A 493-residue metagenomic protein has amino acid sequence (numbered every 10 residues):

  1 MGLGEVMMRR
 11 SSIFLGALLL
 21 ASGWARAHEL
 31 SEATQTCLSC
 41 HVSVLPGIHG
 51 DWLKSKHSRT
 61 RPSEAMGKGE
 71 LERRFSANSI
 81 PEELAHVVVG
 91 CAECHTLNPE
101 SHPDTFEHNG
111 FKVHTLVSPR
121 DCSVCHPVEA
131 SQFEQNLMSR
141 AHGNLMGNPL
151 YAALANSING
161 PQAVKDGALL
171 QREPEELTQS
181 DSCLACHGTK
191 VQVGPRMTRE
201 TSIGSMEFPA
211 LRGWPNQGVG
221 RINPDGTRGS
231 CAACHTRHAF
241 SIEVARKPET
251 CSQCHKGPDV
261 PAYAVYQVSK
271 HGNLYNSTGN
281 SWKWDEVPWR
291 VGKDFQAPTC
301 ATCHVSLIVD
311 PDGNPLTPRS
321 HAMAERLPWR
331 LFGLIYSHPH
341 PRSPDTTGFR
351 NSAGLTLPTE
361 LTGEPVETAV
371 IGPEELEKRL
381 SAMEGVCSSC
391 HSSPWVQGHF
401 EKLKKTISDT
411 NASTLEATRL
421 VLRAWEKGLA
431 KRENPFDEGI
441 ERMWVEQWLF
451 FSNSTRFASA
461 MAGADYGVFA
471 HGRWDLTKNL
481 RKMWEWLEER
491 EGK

Functional and structural regions predicted by a protein language model:
G2-S11: Positively charged n-region of N-terminal signal peptides that target proteins for export
S12-S22: Bacterial N-terminal signal peptides
R26-R120, V124-R246, V260-D294, P315-R379 (+1 more regions): Sequence context of c-type cytochrome heme-c attachment sites
E32-Q35, G47, V117-R120, V128 (+14 more regions): Generic recognition of stable, solvent-exposed alpha-helical segments in well-folded globular domains
P288-D312: Extended catalytic-interface subdomain
L307-P311, P315-K493: Long, charged, low-complexity terminal extensions
